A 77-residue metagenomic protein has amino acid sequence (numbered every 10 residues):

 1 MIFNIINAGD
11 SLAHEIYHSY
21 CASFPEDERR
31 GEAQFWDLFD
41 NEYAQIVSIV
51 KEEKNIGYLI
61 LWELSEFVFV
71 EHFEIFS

Functional and structural regions predicted by a protein language model:
M1, Q45, G57: Short beta-strand or tight-loop elements that sit immediately N-terminal to catalytic metal-binding acidic residues
M1-Q34, S48: Short amphipathic alpha-helix that is part of the acyltransferase structural core
A22, E26, A44, L61-L64: Short helix-loop boundary/capping segments at the starts of domains
A33-W36, L61: Intrinsically disordered, low-complexity segments enriched in polar/charged residues with Gly/Pro, especially when
D37-E42: Short loop/turn motifs at secondary-structure junctions and domain boundaries
S48, K54-E63, F67-E74: Conserved beta-strand in the GNAT
S77: Glycine-rich acyl-CoA binding loop
